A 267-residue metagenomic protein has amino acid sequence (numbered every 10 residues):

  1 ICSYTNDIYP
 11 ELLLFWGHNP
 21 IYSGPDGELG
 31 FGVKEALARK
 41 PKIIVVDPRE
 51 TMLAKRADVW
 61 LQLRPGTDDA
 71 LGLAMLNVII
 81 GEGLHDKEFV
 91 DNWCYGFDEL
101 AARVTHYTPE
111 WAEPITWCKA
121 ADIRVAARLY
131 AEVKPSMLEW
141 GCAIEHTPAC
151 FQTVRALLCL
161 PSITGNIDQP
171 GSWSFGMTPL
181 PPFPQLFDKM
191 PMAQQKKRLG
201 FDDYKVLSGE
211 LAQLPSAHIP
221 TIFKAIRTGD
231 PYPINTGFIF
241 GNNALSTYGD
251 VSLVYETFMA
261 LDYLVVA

Functional and structural regions predicted by a protein language model:
I1-T178, Y204-A267: Cofactor-pocket helix-loop regions in the catalytic cores of large enzyme subunits
T147-C150, F183-F187: Short, solvent-exposed polar/charged micro-motifs at secondary-structure junctions
M177-P184, F201: Flexible, small-/acidic-enriched active-site or ligand-binding loops
P182, D188-K196: Surface-exposed loop and adjacent secondary-structure segments within mature catalytic domains
